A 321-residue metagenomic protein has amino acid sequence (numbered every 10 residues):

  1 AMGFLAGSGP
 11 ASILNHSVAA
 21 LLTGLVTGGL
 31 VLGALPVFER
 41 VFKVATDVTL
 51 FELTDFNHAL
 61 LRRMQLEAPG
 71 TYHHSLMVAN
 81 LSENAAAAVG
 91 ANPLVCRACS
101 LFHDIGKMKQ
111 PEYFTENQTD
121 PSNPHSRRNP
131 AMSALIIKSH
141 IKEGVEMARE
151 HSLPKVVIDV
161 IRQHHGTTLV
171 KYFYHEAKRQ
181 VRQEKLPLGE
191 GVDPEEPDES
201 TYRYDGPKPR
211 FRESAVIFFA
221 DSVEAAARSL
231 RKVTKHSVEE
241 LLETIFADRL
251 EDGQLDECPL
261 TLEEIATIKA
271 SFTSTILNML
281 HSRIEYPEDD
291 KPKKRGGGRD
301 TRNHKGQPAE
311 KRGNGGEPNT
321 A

Functional and structural regions predicted by a protein language model:
A1-A19: Transmembrane helix-loop junctions at the membrane interface of multipass transporters and ion channels
N15-R40: Alpha-helical membrane-embedded segments
L35, V44-D47, T54-H58, P154 (+4 more regions): Alpha-helix initiation and N-capping motif
E39-L76: Membrane-proximal helical linkers
L61-K235, E239, D248-D252: Divalent metal-dependent catalytic cores for phosphoryl transfer on phosphate-bearing substrates
L250-Q307: Long, hydrophobic alpha-helical segments that serve as membrane-spanning/inserting helices
R299-A321: Long, low-complexity, intrinsically disordered segments
